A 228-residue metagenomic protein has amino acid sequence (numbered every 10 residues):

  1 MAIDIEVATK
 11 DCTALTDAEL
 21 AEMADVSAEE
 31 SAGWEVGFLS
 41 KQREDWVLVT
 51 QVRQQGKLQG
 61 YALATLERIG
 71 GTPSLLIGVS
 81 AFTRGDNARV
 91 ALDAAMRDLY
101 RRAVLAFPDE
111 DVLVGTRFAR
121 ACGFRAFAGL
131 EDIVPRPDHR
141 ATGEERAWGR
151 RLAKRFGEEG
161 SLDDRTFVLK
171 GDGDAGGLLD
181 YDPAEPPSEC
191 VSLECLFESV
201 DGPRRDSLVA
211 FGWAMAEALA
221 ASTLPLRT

Functional and structural regions predicted by a protein language model:
M1-L15, F38-E44, V104-T228: Terminal substrate-recognition subdomain of acyl/acetyltransferases
V7-G85, A103, R117-A119: A conserved beta-strand-loop-helix scaffold within acyl/acetyltransferase catalytic domains
V26, S80-F82, A94-L99, D132-P137 (+1 more regions): Short, low-complexity, polar/charged sequence segments that are solvent-exposed and flexible
S27-S31, Q54-Q59, L92-M96, E185-V191: A short linear-motif detector with a strong N-terminal bias
T72, N87, F124-A126: Short acidic, gly/pro-rich beta-turn/loop elements at beta-sheet edges and active-site/ligand-binding grooves
S74, N87-R89, P108-D109: Short, solvent-exposed secondary-structure capping/transition elements
N87-A103: Conserved acetyl-CoA-binding loop-helix of GNAT-fold acetyltransferases
